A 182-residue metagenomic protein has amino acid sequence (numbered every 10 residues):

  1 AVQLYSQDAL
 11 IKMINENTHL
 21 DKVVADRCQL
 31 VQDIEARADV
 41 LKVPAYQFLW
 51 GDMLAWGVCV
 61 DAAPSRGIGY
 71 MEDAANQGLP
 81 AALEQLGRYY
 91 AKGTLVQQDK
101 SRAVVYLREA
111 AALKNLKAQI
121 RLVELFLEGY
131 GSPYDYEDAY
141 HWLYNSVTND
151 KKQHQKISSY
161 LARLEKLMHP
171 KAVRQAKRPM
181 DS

Functional and structural regions predicted by a protein language model:
A1-D39: N-terminal leader/linker segments that initiate helical-solenoid repeat arrays
Y5, D39-Q47, W56-V58, A63 (+7 more regions): Short helix-capping/linker turns of helical repeat alpha-solenoids
K12-E16, L49-W56, Q85-K92, R121-E128 (+2 more regions): Hydrophobic face of amphipathic alpha-helices that form TPR/SEL1-like repeat modules and related alpha-solenoid
V23-Q32, D61-Y70, Q97-Y106, P133-H141: Structural signature of tandem alpha-helical TPR/SEL1-like repeats, specifically the intra-repeat loop/turn
E35-A36, E72, R108, Y144 (+1 more regions): Alpha-solenoid helical repeat scaffolds
F48, A82-E84, I120, Y136-H141: Extended, hydrophobic/aromatic-rich amphipathic alpha-helical segments that build helical scaffolds
L113-K117, R121, A139, R163: Alpha-helical protein-protein interaction scaffolds
Q153-S182: Terminal, low-structured helical/coil segments at or just beyond the last alpha-helical repeat
